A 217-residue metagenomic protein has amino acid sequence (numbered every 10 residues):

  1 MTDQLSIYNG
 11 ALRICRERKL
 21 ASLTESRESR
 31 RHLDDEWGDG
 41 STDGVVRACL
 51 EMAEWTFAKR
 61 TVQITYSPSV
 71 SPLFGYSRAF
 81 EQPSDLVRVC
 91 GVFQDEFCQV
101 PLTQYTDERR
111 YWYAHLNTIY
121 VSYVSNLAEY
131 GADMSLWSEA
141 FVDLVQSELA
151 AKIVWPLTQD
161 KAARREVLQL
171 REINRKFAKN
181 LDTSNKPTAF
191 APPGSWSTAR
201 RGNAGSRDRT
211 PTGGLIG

Functional and structural regions predicted by a protein language model:
M1-D35, N203-G217: Short, extreme N-terminal leader segments that mark the start of a protein/domain
S6-G10, Q99-G217: Internal mixed-charge
E25, R60-Q63, N126: An acidic- and aromatic-residue-enriched active-site/binding cleft used to recognize and process polar
S26-A48, A163-L181: Short secondary-structure subsegments characteristic of cysteine-rich extracellular domains
D34-E108, W137-I153, L157: Divalent metal-cofactor coordination and adjacent catalytic microenvironments
